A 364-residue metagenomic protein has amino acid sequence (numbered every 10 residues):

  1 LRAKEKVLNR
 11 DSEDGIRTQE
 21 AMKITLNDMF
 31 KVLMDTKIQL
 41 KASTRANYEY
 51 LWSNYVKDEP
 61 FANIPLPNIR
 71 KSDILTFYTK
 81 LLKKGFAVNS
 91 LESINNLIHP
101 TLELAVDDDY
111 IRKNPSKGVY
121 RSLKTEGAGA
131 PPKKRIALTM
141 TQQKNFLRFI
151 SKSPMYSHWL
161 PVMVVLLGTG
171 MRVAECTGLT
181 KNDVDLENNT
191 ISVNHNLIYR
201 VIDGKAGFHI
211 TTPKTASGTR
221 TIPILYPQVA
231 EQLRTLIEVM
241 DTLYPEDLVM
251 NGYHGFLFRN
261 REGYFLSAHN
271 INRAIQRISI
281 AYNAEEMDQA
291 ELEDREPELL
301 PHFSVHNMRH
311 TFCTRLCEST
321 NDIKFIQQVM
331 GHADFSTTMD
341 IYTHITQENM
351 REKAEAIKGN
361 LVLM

Functional and structural regions predicted by a protein language model:
L1-K23, T36-Q39, N54: N-terminal helical hairpins
M22, M34-Y110, P115, P154-S157 (+2 more regions): N-terminal core-binding DNA-recognition domain of tyrosine site-specific recombinases/integrases
E92-N96, D107, I111, K117-V173 (+4 more regions): Basic, Lys/Arg- and aromatic-enriched nucleic-acid-binding interface segment
V106-K117, L186, Y199-I202, L233-V249 (+1 more regions): Proline-centered turn/helix-capping motifs that create local helix->coil transitions or kinks
R148-W159, T169, I222, V239-L248 (+2 more regions): Short, basic (Lys/Arg/His-rich) helix/loop patches that form interaction surfaces in the mid-to-C-terminal regions
D183-T190, N321-I341: Short, polar N-cap/turn motifs at the start of nucleic acid-interacting alpha helices
N188, Y199-V201, G207-T221, Q228 (+3 more regions): C-terminal secondary-structure termini that scaffold catalytic or DNA-interacting sites
L197-Y199, T311, M330-A356: Catalytic-site neighborhood detector that most strongly recognizes the C-terminal catalytic loop/helix of tyrosine
